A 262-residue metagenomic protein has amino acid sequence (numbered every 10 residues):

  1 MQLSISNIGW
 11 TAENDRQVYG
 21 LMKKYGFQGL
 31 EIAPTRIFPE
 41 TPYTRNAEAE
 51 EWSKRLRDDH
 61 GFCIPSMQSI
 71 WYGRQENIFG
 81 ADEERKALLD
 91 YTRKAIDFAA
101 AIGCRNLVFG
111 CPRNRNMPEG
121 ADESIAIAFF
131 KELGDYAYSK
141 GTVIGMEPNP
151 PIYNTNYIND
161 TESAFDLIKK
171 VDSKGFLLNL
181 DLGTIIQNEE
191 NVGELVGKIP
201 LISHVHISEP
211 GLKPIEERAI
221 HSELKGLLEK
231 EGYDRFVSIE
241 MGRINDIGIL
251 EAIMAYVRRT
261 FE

Functional and structural regions predicted by a protein language model:
M1-N7, A12-G26, D58, L89 (+3 more regions): Histidine-acidic metal/acid-base catalytic patches
M1-S4, S66-I78, P112-N114: N-terminal small/glycine-rich loop or linker at the start of catalytic domains across soluble metabolic enzymes
R16-Q17, D59-H60, E76-L177: Active-site acidic/histidine proton-transfer and metal-coordination neighborhood in alpha/beta enzyme cores
Q28-G29, C63, R105, V143 (+1 more regions): Residue-level detector of anion-binding/catalytic polar loops
A33-K54, C111-R113, M117: Glycine-rich, proline-tolerant flexible connector loops at the mouths of alpha/beta enzymes
I37-T41, G73-F79, R115-E119, I152-N154 (+2 more regions): A short acidic, helix-capping loop that chelates divalent metal ions and anchors anionic groups
E48-D59, F129-A137, E194, E223-L228: Catalytic-core regions built around general acid/base machinery
